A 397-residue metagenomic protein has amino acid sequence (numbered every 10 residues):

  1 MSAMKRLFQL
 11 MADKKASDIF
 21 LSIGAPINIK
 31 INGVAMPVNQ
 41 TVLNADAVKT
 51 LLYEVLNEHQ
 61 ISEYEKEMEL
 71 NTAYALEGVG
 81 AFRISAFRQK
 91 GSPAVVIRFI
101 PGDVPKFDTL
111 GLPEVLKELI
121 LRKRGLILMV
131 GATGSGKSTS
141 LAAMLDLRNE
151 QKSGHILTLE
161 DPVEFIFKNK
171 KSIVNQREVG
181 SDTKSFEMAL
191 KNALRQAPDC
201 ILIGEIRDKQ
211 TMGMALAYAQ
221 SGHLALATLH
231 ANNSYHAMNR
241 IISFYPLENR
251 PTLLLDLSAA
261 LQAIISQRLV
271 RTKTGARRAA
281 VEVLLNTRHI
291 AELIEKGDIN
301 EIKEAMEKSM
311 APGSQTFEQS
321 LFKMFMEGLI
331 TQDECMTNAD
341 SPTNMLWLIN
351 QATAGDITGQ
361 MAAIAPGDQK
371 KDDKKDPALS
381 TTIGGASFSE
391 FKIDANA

Functional and structural regions predicted by a protein language model:
M1-A397: Short, flexible helix-loop junctions that flank or precede catalytic/ligand sites
